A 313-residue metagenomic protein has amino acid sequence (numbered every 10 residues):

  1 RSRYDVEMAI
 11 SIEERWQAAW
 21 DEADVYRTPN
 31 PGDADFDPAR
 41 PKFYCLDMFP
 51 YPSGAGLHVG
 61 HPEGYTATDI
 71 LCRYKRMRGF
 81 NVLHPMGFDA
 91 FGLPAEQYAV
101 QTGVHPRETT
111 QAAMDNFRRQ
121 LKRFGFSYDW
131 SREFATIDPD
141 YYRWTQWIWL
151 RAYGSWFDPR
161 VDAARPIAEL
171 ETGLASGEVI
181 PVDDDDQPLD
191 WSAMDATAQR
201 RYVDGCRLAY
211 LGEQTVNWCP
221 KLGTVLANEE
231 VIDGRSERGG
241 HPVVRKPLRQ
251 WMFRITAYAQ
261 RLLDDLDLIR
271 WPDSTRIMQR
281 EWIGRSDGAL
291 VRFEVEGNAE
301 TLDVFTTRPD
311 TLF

Functional and structural regions predicted by a protein language model:
R1-F313: N-terminal, positively charged nucleic-acid-binding surface of large information/translation enzymes
